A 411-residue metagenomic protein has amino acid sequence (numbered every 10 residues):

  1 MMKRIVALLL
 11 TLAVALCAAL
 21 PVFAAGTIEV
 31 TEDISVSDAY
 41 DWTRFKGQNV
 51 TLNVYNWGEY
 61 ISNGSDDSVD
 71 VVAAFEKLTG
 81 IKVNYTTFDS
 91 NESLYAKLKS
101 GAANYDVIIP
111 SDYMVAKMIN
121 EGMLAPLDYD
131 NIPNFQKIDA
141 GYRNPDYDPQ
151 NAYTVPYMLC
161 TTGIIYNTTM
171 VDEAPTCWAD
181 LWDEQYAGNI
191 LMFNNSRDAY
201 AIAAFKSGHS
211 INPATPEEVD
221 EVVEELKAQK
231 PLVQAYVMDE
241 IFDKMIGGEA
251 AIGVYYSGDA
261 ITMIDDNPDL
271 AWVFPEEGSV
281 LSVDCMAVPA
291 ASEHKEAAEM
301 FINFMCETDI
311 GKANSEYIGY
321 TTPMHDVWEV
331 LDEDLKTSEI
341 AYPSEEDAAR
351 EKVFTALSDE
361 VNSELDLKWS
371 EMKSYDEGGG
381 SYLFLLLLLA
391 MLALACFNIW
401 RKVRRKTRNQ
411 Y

Functional and structural regions predicted by a protein language model:
L16-V30, V403: Sec-dependent signal peptide cleavage junction
A25-K117: Early extracytoplasmic/lumenal segment of secretory-pathway proteins
N53-S68, D89, A103-E249: Extracytoplasmic ligand-binding site segments that recognize negatively charged/polar headgroups
M114-K117, I252-D269: A ligand-binding cleft/hinge motif common to bilobed small-molecule-binding domains
I119-P126, D146-N151, M263-F274, D334-E339: Ligand-binding "clamshell"
K137, C160, V219-A228, Q234 (+2 more regions): Periplasmic-binding protein-like
P289-R350: Mature extracytoplasmic/periplasmic domains
E345-Y411: Conserved C-terminal helix/tail region of periplasmic/extracytoplasmic solute-binding proteins
